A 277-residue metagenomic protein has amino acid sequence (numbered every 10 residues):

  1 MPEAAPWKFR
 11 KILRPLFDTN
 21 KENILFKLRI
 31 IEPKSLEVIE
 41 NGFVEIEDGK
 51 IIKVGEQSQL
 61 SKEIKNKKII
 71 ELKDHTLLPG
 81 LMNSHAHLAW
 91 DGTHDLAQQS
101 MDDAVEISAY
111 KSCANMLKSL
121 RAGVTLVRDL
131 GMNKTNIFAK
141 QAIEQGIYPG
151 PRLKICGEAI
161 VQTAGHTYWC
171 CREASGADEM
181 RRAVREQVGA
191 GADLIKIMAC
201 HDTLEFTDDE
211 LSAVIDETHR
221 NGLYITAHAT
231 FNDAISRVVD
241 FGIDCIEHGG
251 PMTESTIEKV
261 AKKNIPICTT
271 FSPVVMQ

Functional and structural regions predicted by a protein language model:
M1-E63, L77: N-terminal metal-binding scaffold of metallo-dependent hydrolase/deaminase domains
L28-R29, V44, G49, D74 (+9 more regions): Divalent metal-coordination and catalytic microenvironments
H75-I143, D209, V238-F241: Metal-associated gating/positioning segment near the N- to mid-region
L81-A97, P151-C170, L211-S212: N-terminal small/glycine-rich loop or linker at the start of catalytic domains across soluble metabolic enzymes
A97-Y110, G165-R182, Y224: Active-site mouth loops of central-metabolism enzymes
K111-N136, G150-A159, A190-T203, Y224 (+2 more regions): Divalent metal-dependent hydrolysis catalytic cores, especially in the metallo-beta-lactamase
A164-S212, D244: Active-site gating/metal-coordination segments in enzymes
I197-Q277: Active-site core of metal-dependent hydrolases
